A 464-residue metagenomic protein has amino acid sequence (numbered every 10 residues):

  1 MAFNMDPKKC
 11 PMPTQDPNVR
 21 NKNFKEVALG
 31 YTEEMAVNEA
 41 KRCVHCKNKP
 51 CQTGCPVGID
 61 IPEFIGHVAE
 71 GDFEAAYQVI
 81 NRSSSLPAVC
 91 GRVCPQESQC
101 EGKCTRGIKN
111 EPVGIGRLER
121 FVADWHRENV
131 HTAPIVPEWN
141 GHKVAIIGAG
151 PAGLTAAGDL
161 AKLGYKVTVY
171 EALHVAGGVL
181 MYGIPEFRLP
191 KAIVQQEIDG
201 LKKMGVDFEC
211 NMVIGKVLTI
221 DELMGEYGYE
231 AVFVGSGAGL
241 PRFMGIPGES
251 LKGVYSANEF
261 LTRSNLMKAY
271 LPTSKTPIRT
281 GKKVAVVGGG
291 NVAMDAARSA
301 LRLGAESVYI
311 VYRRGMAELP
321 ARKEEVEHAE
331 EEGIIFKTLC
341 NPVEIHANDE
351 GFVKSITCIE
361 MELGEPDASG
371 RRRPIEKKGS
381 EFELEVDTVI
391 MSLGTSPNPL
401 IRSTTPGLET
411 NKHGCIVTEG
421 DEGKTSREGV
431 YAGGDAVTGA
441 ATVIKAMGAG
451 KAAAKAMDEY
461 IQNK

Functional and structural regions predicted by a protein language model:
R20-N38, I59-R92, K109-E138, S264-N265: Ferredoxin-type iron-sulfur electron-transfer modules in oxidoreductases and energy-metabolism complexes
K41-E63, S85-I108: Local cysteine-cluster metal-coordination motifs and their immediate loop/turn environment, predominantly Fe-S cluster
A75, E138, K143-I147, Q195-I246 (+4 more regions): Feature captures the FAD/FMN-dependent oxidoreductase FAD-binding
V122-E138, Q196-K216, P241-L303, N411-D421 (+1 more regions): Glycine-rich dinucleotide-binding loop and its adjacent helix/turn
H142-T168, A293-L301: N-terminal Rossmann-like FAD-binding beta1-loop-alpha1 element of flavoenzymes
V169, L173-K203, D207-F208, A297-E344: Rossmann-like dinucleotide-binding cores of NAD(P)H-dependent redox enzymes
S250-G281, P366-A440: FAD-site-proximal beta/loop scaffold in flavoenzymes
A436-Q462: A conserved FAD-binding loop/helix module that cradles the flavin
